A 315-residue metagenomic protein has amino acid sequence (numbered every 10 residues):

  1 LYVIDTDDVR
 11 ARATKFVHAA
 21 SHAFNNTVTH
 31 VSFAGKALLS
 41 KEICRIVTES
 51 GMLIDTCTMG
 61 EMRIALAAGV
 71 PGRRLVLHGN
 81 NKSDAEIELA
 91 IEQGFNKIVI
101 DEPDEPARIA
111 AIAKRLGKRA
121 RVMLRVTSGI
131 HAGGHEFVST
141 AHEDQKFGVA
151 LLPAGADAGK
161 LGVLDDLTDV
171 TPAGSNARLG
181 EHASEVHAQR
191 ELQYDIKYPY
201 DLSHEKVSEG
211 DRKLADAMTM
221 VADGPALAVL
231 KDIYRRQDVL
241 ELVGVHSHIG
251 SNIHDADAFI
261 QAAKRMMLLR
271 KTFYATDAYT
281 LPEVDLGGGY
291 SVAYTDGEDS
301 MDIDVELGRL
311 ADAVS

Functional and structural regions predicted by a protein language model:
L1-R121, E136, D157-D216, R235-Q237 (+1 more regions): A charged N-terminal "starter" segment
T6, R10, D84, P103 (+3 more regions): Non-membrane alpha-helical structural segments and their capping/turn regions in soluble enzymes
R12, F16, H78, D84 (+4 more regions): Structured alpha-helical segments in the cores of large, soluble enzyme domains
A34, R121-T127, H246-H248, D285-G287: Short beta-strand segments
L39-I43, E61-R63, D84-E86, S128-Q145 (+4 more regions): Conserved radical SAM core fold
I91, I112, D144-V163, G180 (+4 more regions): Metal-dependent enolase-superfamily TIM-barrel catalytic cores that perform enediolate-based chemistry
G94, G244, P282: Active-site groove signature of glycoside hydrolases
I249-S315: C-terminal active-site-proximal or functional interface alpha/beta core segments in diverse enzymes
